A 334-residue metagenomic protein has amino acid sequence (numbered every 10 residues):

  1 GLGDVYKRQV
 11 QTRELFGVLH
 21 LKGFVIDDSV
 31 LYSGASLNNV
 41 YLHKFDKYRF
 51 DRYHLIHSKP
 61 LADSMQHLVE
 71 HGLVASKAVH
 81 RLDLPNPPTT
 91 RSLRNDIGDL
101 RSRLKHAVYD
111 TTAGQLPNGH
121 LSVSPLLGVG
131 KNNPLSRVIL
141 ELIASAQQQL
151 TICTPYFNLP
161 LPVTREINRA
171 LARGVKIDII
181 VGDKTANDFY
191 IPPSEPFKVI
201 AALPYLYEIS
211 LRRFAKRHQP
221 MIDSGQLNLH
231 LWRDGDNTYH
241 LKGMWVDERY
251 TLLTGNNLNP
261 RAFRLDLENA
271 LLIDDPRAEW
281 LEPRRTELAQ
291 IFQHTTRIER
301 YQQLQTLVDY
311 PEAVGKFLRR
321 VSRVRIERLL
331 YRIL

Functional and structural regions predicted by a protein language model:
G1-K22, I26-L334: Charged, low-complexity intrinsically disordered terminal segments
